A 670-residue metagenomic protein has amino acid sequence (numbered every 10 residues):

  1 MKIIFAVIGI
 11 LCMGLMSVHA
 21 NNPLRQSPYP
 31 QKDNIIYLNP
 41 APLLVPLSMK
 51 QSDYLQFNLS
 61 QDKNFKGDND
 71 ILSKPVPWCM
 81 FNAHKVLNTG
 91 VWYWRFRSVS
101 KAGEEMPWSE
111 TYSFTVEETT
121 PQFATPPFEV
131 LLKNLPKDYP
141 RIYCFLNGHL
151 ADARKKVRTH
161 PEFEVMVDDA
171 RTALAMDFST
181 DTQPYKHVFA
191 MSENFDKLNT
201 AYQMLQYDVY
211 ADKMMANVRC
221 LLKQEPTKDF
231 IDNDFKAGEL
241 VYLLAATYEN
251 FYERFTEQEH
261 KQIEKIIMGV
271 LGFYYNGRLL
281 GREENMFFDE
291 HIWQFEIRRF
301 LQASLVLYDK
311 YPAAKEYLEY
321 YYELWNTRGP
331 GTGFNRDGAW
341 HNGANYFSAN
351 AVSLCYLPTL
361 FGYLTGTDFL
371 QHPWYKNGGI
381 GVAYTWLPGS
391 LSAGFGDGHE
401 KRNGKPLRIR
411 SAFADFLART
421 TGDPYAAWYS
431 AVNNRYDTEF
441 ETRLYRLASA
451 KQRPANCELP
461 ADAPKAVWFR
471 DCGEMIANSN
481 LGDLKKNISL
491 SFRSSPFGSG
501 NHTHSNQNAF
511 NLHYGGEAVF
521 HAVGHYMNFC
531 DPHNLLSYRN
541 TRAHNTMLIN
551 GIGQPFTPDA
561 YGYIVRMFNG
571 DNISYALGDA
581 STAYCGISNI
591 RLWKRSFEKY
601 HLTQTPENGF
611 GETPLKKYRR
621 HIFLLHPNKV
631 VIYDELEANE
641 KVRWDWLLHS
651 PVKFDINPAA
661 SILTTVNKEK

Functional and structural regions predicted by a protein language model:
M1-N21: Bacterial Sec-dependent N-terminal signal peptides
N21-K50, T115-E117: Pro/Thr/Ser/Gly-rich low-complexity, intrinsically disordered linker/stalk tracts
L24-Q26, T115-Y143, N657: Low-complexity, Pro/Ser/Thr- and charge-rich linker/hinge segments at domain boundaries
Y54-T89: Recognizes extended acidic, P/S/T-rich segments that occur within or adjacent to Ig-like beta-sandwich modules
K101-T119: Extracellular fibronectin type III
F163-R171, A175-W386, L391: Aromatic-lined, polymer-binding surfaces characteristic of secreted/periplasmic polysaccharide-degrading enzymes
H341, Y346-K670: Extended polysaccharide-engagement surfaces of secreted carbohydrate-active enzymes
